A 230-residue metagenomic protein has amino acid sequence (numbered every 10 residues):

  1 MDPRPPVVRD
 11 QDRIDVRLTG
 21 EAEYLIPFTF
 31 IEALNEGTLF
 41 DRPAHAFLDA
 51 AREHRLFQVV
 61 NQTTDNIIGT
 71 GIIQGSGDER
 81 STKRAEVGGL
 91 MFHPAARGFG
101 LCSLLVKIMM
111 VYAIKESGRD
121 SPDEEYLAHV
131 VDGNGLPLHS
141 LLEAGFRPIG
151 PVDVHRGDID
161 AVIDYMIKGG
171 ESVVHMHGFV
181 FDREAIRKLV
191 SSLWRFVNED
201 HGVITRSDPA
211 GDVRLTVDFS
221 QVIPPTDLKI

Functional and structural regions predicted by a protein language model:
D2-R42: Short amphipathic alpha-helix that is part of the acyltransferase structural core
E32-T63, I72: Active-site rim helix/loop that mediates acceptor-substrate recognition in acyltransferases
T64-T70, A85: Glycine-rich phosphate/pyrophosphate-binding loop shared by adenosine-nucleotide-utilizing enzymes
Q74, S81-P94, H129: Conserved acetyl-CoA binding element of GNAT-fold acetyltransferases
F92, G98-K115, H139, E143: Conserved acetyl-CoA-binding loop-helix of GNAT-fold acetyltransferases
D123-L138, D153-I159: Conserved beta-strand-loop-alpha-helix junction that forms the acyl-donor binding cleft
L142-V152: Conserved acetyl-CoA-binding loop of GNAT-fold acetyltransferases
V154-I230: C-terminal "cap" of GNAT-fold acetyltransferases
